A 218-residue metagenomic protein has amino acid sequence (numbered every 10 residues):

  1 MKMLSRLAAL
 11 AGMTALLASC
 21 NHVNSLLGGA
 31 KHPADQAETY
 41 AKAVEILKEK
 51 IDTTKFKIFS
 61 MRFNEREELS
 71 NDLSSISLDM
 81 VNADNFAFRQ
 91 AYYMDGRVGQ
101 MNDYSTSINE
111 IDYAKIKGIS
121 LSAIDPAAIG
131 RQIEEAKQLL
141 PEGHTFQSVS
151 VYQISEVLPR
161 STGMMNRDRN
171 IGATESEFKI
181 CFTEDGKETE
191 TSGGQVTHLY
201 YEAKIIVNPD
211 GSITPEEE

Functional and structural regions predicted by a protein language model:
M1-A8: Bacterial N-terminal signal peptides that target proteins for export
L16-S19: C-terminal motif of bacterial Sec signal peptides marking the signal peptidase cleavage site
N21-N24: Bacterial signal peptide processing site
G29-K50: Post-signal peptide N-terminal segment of mature Sec-exported envelope proteins
L47-I51, K55, M80, A136-H144: Sec/Tat-exported extracytoplasmic proteins
D52-A91, L158-L199: Exposed beta-strand-loop-beta-strand "reactive/processing" segments of non-cytosolic proteins
F86-N109, E188-E218: A short, surface-exposed beta-strand/turn
N102-Y152: Long, charged/polar, surface-exposed segments that mediate recognition or autoinhibition
